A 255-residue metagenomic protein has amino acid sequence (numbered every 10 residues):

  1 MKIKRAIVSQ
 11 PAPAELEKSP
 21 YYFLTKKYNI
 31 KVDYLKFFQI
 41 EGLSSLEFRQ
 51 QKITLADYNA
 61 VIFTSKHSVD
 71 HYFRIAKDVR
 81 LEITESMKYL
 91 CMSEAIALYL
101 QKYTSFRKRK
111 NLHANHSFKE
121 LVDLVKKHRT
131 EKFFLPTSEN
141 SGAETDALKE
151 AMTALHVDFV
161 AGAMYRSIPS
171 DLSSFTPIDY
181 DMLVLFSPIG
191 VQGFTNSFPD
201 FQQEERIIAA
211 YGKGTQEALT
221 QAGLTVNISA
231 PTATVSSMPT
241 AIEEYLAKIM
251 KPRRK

Functional and structural regions predicted by a protein language model:
M1-K255: Conserved beta-alpha
